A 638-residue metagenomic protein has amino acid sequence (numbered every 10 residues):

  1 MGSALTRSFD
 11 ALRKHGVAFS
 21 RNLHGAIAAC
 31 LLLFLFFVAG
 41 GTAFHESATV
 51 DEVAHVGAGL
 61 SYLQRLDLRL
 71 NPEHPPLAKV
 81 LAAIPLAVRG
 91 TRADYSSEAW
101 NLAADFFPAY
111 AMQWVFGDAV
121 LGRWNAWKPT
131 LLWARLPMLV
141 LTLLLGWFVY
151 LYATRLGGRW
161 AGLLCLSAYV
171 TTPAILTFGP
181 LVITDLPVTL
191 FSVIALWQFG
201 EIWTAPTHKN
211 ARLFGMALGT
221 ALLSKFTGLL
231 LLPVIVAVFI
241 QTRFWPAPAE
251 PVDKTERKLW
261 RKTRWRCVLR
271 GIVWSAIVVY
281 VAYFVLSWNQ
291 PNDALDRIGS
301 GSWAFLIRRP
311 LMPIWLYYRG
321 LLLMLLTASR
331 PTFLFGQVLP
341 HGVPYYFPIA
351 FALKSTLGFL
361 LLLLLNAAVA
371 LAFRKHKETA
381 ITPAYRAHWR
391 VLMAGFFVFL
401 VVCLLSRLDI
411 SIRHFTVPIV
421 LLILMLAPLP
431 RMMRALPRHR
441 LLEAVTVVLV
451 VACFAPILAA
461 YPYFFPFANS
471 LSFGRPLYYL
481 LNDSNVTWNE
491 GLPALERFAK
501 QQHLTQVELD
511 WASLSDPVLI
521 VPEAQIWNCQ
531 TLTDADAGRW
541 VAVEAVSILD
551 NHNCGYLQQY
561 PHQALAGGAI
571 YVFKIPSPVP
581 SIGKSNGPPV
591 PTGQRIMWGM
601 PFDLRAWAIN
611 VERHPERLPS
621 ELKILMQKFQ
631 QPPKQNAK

Functional and structural regions predicted by a protein language model:
L5, L471-K638: C-terminal luminal/periplasmic domains and tails of membrane-associated envelope-modifying transferases
A29, P233, I272, W389-F397 (+2 more regions): Signature aromatic-anchored transmembrane alpha helix within multi-pass, membrane-resident enzymes that catalyze glycan
L31-L32, L164, L363-A367, T379-L404 (+1 more regions): Transmembrane alpha-helix segments characteristic of polytopic inner-membrane glycan-assembly/cell-envelope
V50, A174-P187: Short acidic/glycine- and proline-prone juxtamembrane loop motifs at membrane-interface regions of multi-pass membrane
L68-P137, N292-P340: Interfacial juxtamembrane loops and adjacent helix segments that form the catalytic/substrate-binding surfaces
T154, A195-A211: Membrane-interface transmembrane helices that cradle and orient dolichyl/undecaprenyl
C165-V170, W197, L218, L222: Short helix- or helix-capping micro-motifs that position conserved polar/aromatic residues at function-defining sites
A350, S355-P383: Hydrophobic, aromatic-rich transmembrane alpha-helices and their immediate juxtamembrane boundary segments
